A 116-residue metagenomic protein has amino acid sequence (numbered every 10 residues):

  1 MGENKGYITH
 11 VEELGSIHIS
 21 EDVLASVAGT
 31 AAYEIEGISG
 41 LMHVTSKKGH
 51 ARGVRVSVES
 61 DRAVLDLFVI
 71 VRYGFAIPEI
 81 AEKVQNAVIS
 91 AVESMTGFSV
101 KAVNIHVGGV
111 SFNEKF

Functional and structural regions predicted by a protein language model:
M1-E34, I38-K47: Terminal low-complexity, intrinsically disordered regions
G2, L24, V58, F112-F116: A domain-level signal for the structural core that forms small-molecule/cofactor-binding pockets and catalytic centers
T30, P78, K115-F116: Short, well-ordered secondary-structure micro-motifs
E36-S39, R52, K101, G108: A short, local hydrophobic-aromatic micro-motif
S39-I70: Short edge beta-strands and adjacent turn/loop segments
L65-E82: A short interface-forming secondary-structure element
I77-T96, V100: Short, non-transmembrane amphipathic alpha-helical segments
A102-F116: Short, highly charged C-terminal tails/helix-capping segments
